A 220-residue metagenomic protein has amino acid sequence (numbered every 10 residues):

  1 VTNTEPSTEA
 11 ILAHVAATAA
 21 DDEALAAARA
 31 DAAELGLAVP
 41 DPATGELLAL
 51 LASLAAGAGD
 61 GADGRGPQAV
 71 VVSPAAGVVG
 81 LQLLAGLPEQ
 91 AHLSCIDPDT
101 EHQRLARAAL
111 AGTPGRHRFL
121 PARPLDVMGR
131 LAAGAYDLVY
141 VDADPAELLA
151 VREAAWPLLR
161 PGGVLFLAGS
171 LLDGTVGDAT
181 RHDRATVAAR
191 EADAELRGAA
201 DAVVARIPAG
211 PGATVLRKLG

Functional and structural regions predicted by a protein language model:
V1-L138, P145-V164, S170-G220: A short alpha-helical cap/connector motif
